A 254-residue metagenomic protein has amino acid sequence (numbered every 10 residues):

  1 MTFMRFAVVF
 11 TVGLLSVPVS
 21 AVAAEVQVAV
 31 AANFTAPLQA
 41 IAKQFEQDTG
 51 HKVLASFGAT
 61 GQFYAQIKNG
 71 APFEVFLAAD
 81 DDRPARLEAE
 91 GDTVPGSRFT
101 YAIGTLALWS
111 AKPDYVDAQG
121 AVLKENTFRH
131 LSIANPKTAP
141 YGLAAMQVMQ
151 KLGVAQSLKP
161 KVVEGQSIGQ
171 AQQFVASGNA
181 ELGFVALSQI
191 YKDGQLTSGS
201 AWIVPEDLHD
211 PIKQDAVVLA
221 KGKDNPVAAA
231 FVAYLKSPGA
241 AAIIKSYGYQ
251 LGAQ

Functional and structural regions predicted by a protein language model:
R5-P18: Bacterial N-terminal signal peptides
V19-A23: Sec/Tat signal peptide C-region and signal peptidase I cleavage site
A24-G50, L54-F57, G61-A71, A78-D81 (+2 more regions): Exported/periplasmic ABC-transporter solute-binding proteins
